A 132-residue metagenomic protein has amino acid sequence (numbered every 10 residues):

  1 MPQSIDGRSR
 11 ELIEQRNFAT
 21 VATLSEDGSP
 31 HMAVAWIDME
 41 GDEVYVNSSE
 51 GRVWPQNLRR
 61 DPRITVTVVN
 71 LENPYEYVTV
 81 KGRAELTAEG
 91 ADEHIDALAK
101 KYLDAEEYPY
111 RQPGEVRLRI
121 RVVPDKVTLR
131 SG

Functional and structural regions predicted by a protein language model:
M1-F18: Extreme N-terminal tail/first-helix region
P2-S4, E76-G132: Charged, gly/pro-rich active-site loop segments
I5-S9, W54, H94: Hydrophobic alpha-helical segments typical of transmembrane helices and their membrane-interface/capping positions
L12-Q15, P74, V116: A short, polar/charged loop/turn motif at coil->beta-strand junctions and beta-hairpin connectors
N17-E50, I64-V68, Y77-T79: Short beta-strand segments
R52-W54, N73: Short, surface-exposed beta-strand-loop junctions and turns on beta-sheet-rich folds
